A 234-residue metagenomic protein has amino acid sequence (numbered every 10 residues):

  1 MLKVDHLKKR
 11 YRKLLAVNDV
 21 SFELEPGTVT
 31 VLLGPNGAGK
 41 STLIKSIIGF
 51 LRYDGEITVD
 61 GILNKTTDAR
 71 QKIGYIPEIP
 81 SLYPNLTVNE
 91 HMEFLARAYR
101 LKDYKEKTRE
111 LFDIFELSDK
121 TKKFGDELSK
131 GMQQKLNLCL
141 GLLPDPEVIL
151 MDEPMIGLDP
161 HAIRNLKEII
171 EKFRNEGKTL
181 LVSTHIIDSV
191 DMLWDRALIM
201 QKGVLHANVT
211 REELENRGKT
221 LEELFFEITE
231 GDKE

Functional and structural regions predicted by a protein language model:
Y53-A69: Conserved ABC transporter NBD signature motif
E93, R97-K120: Conserved ABC ATPase "signature" region
F124-G131: Conserved ABC ATPase signature
I149-E153: Catalytic Walker B motif of ABC-type/P-loop ATPase nucleotide-binding domains
N208-V209: ABC ATPase "signature
